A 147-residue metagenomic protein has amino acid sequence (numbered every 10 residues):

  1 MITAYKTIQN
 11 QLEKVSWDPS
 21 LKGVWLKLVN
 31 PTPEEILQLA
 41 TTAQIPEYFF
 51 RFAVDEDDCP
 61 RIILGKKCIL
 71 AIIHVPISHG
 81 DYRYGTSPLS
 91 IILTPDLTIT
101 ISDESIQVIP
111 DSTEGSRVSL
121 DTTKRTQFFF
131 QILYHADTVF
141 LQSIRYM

Functional and structural regions predicted by a protein language model:
M1-M147: Peripheral, non-transmembrane regulatory/ligand-interaction domains of membrane transport proteins
